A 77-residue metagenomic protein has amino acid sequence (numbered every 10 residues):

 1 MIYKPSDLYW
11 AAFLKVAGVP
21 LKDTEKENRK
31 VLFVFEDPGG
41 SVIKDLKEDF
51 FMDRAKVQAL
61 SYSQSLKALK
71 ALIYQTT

Functional and structural regions predicted by a protein language model:
M1-E25: Short, charged/polar N-terminal "headpieces" of proteins
I2-S6, K26-N28, I43-K44, A55: Short linear sequence motifs
Y3, Y9, F13, F33-F35 (+2 more regions): Aromatic side chains
A12-K15, N28, V42, T76: A broad, structure-centric signal for solvent-exposed, well-ordered loop/edge residues that line or flank functional
L21-D45: A short, structured beta-strand/loop element
G39, K44-T77: C-terminal basic regulatory modules in eukaryotic proteins
